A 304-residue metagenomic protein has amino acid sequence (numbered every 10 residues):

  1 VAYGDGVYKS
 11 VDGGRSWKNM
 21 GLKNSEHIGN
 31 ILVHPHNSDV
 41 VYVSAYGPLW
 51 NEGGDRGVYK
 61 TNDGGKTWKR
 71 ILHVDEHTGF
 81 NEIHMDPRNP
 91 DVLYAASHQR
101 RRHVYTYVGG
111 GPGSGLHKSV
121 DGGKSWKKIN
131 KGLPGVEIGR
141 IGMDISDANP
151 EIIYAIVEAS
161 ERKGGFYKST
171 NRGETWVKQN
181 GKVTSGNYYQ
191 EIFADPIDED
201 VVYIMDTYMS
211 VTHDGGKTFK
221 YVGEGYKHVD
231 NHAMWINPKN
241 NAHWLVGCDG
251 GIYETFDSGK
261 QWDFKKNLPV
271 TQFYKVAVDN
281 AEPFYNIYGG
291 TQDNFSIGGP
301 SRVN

Functional and structural regions predicted by a protein language model:
V1-N304: Beta-propeller blade termini and top-face loops
